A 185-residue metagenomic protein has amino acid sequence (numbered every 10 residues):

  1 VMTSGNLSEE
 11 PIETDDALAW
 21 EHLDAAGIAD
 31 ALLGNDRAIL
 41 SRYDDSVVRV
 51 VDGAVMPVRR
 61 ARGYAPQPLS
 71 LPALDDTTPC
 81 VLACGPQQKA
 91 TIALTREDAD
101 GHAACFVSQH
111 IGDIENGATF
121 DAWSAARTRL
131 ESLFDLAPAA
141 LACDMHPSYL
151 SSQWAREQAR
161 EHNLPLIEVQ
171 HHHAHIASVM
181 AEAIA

Functional and structural regions predicted by a protein language model:
V1-A185: Acidic, glycine-enriched active-site microenvironments
